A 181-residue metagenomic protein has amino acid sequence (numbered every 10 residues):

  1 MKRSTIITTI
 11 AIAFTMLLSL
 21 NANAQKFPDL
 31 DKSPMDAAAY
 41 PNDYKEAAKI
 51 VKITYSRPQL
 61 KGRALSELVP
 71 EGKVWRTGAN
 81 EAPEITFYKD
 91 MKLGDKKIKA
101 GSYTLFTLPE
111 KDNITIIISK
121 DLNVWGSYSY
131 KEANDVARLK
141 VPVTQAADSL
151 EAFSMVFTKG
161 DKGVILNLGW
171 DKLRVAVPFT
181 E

Functional and structural regions predicted by a protein language model:
M1-F27: Bacterial Sec-dependent N-terminal signal peptides
I6-I12, I50-I53, I85, I98 (+2 more regions): Weak global preference for isoleucine
I12-N21, F106, K111-N113, I118-S119 (+2 more regions): Alpha-helix boundary/interfacial micro-motifs
N23-R76, V124-E181: Primarily secretory-pathway and cell-envelope proteins
W75-V124: Mid-length scaffold segments of soluble, non-membrane domains
